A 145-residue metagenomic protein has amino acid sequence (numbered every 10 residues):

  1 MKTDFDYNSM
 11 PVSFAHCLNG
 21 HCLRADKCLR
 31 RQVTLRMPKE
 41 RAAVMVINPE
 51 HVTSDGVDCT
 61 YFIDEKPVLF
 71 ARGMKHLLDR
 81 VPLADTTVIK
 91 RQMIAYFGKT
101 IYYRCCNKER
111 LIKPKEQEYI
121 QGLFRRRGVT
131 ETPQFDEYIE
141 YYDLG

Functional and structural regions predicted by a protein language model:
M1-F62: N-terminal cysteine/histidine-rich coordination modules
T3-F5, S9-P11, F135-G145: Short, charged recognition helix plus adjacent turn of helix-turn-helix-like nucleic-acid-binding domains
V33, N107-K108, R125: Residue-level detection of the helix-turn-helix DNA-binding "recognition helix"
I63-K90, T130-Q134: A short, Lys/Arg-rich alpha-helix, primarily the initiator
L69-G73, G98, E116: N-terminal positioning helix adjacent to the helix-turn-helix/winged-helix DNA-binding module
K90-I94, Q121-F124: The alpha-helix within a helix-turn-helix
G98-K113: Recognition helix of helix-turn-helix/homeodomain-like DNA-binding domains that insert into the DNA major groove
K115-P133: DNA major-groove recognition helix of helix-turn-helix/homeodomain DNA-binding modules
